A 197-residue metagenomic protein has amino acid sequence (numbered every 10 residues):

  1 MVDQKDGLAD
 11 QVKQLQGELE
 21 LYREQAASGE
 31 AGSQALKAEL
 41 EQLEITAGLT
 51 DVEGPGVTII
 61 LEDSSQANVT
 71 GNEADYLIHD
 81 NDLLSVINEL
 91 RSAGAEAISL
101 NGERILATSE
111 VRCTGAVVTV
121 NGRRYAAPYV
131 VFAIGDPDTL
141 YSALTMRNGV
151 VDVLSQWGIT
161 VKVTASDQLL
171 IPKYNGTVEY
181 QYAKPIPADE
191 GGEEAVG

Functional and structural regions predicted by a protein language model:
M1-G197: Core subunits and conserved enzymes of cellular information-processing and envelope-translocation systems across
